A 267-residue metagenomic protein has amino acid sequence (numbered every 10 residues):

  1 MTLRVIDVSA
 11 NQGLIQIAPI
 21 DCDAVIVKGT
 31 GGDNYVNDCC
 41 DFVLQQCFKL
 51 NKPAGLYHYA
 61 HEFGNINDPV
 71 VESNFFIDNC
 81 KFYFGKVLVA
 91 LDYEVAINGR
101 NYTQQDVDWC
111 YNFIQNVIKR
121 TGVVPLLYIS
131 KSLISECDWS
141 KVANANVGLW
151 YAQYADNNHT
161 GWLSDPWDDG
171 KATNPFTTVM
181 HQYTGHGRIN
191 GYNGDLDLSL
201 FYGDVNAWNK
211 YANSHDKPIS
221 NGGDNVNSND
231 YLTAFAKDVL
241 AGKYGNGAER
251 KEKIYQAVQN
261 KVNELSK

Functional and structural regions predicted by a protein language model:
M1-P19, V142-N227: Functionally critical loop-and-helix segments that line ligand-binding/catalytic clefts of soluble enzyme domains
M1-V123: Substrate-binding cleft of extracellular glycoside hydrolase catalytic domains
D33-N34, F63, I134, N158 (+1 more regions): Flexible, glycine-rich phosphate/dinucleotide-binding loops and adjacent beta-alpha linkers at cofactor/substrate
N65-I66, S135-E136, S266: Short secondary-structure boundary/hinge segments and terminal tails
V87-D168: Catalytic domains of cell-wall/extracellular-matrix polysaccharide-remodeling enzymes, centered on de-N-acetylation
Y231-A241: Primarily a LysM-type cell-wall glycan-binding module
L240-K251: Extracytoplasmic Gram-positive cell-surface binding/anchoring modules and repeats
Y255-K267: Repeat-associated, polar segments at repeat-unit boundaries in modular proteins
